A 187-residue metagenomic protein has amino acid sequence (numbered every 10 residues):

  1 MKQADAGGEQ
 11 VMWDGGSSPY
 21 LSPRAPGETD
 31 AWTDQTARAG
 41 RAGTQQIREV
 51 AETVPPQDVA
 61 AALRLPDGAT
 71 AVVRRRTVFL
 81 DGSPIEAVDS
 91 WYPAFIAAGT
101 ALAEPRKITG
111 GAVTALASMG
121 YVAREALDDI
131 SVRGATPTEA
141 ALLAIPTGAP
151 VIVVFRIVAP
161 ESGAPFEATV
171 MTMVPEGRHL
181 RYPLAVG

Functional and structural regions predicted by a protein language model:
M1-A62, P66-T70, A97-K107, T114 (+2 more regions): HTH-adjacent hinge/linker in prokaryotic transcriptional regulators
T44-I47, R75, F155: Conserved beta-strand residues within beta-sheet cores
V50-E52, T77, I157: Residue-level recognition of beta-strand microenvironments
A60-A98: Conserved amphipathic alpha-helical segments that form helical-bundle/coiled-coil interaction surfaces
L65-P66, L80-S83, A94-I96, R106-G187: C-terminal regulatory/effector modules of DNA-binding transcriptional regulators
